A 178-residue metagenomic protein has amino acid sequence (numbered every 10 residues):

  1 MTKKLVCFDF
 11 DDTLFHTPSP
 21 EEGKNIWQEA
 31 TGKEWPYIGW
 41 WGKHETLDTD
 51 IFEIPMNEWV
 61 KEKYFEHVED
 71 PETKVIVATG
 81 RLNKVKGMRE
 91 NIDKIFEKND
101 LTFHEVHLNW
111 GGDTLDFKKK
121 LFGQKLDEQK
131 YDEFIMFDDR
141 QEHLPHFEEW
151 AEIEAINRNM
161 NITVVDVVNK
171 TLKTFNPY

Functional and structural regions predicted by a protein language model:
T2-L5, P71-K74, R81-Y178: C-terminal cap/substrate-recognition subdomain and adjoining C-terminal extension of metal-dependent phosphatase-like
K3-D113: Alpha-helical substrate-recognition element adjacent to the catalytic core
